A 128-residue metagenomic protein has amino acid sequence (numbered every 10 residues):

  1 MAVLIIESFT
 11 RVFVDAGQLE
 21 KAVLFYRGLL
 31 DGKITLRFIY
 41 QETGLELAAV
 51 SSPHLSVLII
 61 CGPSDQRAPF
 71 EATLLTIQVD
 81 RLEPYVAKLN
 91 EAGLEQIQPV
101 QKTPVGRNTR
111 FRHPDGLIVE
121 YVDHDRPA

Functional and structural regions predicted by a protein language model:
M1-I5, N90-A128: Vicinal oxygen chelate
M1-V23, A72-L75, D125-A128: N-terminal beta-strand motif that seeds the catalytic metal site of vicinal oxygen chelate
F13-L55: Core segments of cupin and vicinal oxygen chelate
Q18-L19, D80-L82: Helix N-cap motif at beta-to-alpha junctions
Y40-E42, D65-R67, Q101-P104: A short beta-turn/loop motif at secondary-structure boundaries
L47, T76, N108-R110: Short hydrophobic/aromatic beta-strand element in the GNAT-like acyltransferase core that lines or flanks the acyl-donor
L58-I60, E120: Conserved beta-strand in the GNAT
E83-K88: Short amphipathic alpha-helices within nucleic acid-binding modules
